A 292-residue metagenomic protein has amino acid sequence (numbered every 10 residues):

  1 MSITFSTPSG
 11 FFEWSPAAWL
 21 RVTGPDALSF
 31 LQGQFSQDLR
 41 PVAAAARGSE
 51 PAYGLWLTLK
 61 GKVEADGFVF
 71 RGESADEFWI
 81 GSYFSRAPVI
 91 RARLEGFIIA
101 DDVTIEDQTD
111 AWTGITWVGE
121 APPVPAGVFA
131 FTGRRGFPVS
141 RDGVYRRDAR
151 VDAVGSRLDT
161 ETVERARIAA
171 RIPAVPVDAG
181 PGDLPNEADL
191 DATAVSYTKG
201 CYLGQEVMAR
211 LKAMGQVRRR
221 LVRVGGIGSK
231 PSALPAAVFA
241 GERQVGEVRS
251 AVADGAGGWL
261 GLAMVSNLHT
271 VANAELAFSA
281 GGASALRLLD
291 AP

Functional and structural regions predicted by a protein language model:
M1-D66, E73-S74: Acidic, proline/glycine-enriched N-terminal capping motif
M1-T7, W56-G67, I99-D101, P123-F131 (+1 more regions): Short amphipathic beta-strand starts and helix->beta connectors
G10-F12, A18-W19, F68-A174: Acidic, low-complexity central loop/insert segments
F12-Q34, E106-E120, Q216-G226: Short glycine-/aliphatic-rich beta-strand segments at the starts of folded cytosolic domains
D26-L31, A87-R91, A121-P125, D148-V154 (+2 more regions): Short, conserved charged micro-motifs
Y53-L57, V118-G127, S229-R243: Short amphipathic alpha-helix segments
V144-G225: Anionic-ligand-binding alpha/beta catalytic cores of soluble enzymes and soluble regulatory domains that recognize
D183, A188-V195, Q205, A209-P292: Glycine-rich, small/acidic residue-mixed loop/short-helix segments
